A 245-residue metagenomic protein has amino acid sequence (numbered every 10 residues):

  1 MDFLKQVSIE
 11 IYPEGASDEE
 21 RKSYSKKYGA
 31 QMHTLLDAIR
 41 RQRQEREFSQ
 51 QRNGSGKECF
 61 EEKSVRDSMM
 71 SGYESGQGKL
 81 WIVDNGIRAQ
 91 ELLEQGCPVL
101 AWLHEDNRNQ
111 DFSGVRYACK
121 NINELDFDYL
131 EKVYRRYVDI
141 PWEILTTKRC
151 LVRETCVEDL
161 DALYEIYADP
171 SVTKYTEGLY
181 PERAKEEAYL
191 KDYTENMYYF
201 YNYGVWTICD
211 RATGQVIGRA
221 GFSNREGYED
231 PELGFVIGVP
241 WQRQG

Functional and structural regions predicted by a protein language model:
L4-P13: Asp-based phosphoryl-transfer active-site loop
Q6-V7, G96, V115-R116: Short, well-ordered alpha-helix to beta-strand connector turns
R21-R43, G54-Q77, W241-R243: Substrate-recognition "cap/lid" segment bordering the active-site pocket of phosphatases
R41, I122-P240: GNAT-family acyltransferases
G56, V65, R108-N109, N123-D128: A short acidic, often aromatic-flanked loop/helix-cap motif at beta-alpha or helix-coil junctions that lines enzyme
Q77-K79, R116: Conserved acidic residues
W81-S113: Acidic, Mg2+-coordinating phosphoryl-transfer loop and its flanking beta/alpha structural elements, shared across
Y117-N121: Short acidic-hydrophobic, aromatic-tinged amphipathic segments that line or gate anion-handling sites
